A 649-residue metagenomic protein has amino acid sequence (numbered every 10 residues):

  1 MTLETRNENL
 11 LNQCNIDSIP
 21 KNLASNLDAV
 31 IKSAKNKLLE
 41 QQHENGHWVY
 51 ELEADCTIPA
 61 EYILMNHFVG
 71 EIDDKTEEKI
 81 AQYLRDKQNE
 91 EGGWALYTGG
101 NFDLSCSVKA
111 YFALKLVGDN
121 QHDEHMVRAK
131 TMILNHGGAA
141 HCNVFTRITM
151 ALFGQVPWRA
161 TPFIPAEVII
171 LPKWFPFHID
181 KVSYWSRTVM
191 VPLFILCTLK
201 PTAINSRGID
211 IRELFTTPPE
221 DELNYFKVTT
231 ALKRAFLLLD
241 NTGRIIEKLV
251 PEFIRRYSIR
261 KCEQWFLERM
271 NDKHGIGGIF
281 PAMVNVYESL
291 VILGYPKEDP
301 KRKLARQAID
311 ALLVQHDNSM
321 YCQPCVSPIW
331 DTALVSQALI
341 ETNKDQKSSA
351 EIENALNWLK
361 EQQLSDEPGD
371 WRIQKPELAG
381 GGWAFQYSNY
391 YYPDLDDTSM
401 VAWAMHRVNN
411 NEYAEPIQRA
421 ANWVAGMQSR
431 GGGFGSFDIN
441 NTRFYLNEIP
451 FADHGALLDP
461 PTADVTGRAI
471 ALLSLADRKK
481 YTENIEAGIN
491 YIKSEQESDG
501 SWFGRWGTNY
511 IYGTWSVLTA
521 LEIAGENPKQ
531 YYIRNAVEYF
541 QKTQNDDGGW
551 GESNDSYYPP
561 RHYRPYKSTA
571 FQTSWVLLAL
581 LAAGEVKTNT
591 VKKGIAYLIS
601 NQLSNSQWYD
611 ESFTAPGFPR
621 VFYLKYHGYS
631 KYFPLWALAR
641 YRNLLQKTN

Functional and structural regions predicted by a protein language model:
M1-N649: Preference for long, amphipathic alpha-helical scaffolds in soluble/luminal domains and all-alpha bundles
